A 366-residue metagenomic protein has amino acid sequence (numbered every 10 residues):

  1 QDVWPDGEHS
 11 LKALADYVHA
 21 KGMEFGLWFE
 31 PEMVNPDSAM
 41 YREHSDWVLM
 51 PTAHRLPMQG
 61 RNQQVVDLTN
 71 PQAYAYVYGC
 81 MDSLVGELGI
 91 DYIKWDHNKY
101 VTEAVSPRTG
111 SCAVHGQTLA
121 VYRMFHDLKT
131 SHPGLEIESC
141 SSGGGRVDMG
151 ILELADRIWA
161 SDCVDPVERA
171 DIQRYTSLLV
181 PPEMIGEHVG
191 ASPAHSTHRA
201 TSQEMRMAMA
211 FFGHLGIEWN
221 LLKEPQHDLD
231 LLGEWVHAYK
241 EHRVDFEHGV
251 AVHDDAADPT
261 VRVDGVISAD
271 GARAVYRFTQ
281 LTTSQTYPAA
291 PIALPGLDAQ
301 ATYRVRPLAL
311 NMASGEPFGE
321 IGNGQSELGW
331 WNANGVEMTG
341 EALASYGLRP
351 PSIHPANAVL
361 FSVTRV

Functional and structural regions predicted by a protein language model:
Q1-G79, Y92, E103: Aromatic-lined carbohydrate-binding/catalytic grooves of carbohydrate-active enzymes
V18, V77, D96, I137 (+3 more regions): Conserved, mostly hydrophobic/aromatic
F25-F29, I93-W95, E138-S139, I217: Hydrophobic faces of well-ordered beta-strands that scaffold small-molecule active sites in alpha/beta enzyme cores
N35-A75, T118-L222: Glycan-recognition surfaces
V77-R108: Active-site groove signature of glycoside hydrolases
E204-H253: Catalytic cores of secreted or luminal carbohydrate-active enzymes
A256-A299: Carbohydrate-binding surface patches
T282-V366: C-terminal beta-sandwich/jelly-roll accessory domains of carbohydrate-active enzymes
